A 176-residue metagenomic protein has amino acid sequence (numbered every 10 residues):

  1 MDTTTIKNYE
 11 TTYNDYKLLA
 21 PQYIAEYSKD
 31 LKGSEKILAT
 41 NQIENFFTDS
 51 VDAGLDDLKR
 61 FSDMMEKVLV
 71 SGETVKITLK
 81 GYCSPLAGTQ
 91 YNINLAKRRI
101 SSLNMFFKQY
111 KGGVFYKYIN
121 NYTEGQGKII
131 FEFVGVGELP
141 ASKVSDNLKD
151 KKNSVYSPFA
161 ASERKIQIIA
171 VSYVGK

Functional and structural regions predicted by a protein language model:
M1, L19, Y23-E44, D49-K59 (+2 more regions): Periplasmic OmpA/Pal-like peptidoglycan-binding modules at the C-termini of bacterial envelope proteins
M1-K7: Short, solvent-exposed beta-strand-terminating loops
D52-A53, Y91-R99: Alpha-helix N-cap and loop-to-helix initiation/capping positions
L79, L95-V114, I168: Cysteine-centered nucleophilic/redox motifs
P85-G88, P140-A141: Flexible loop/turn segments at secondary-structure boundaries
G88-N92, S145-D146: Short acidic, glycine/proline-rich loop/turn micro-motifs
